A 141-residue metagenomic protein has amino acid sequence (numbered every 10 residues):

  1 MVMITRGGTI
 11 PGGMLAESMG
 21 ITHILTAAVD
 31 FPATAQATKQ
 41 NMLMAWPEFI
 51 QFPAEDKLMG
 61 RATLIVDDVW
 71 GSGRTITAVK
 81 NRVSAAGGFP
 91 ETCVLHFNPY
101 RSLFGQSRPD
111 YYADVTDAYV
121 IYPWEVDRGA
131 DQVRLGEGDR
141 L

Functional and structural regions predicted by a protein language model:
M1-T5: Short glycine-rich phosphate-binding loop at a beta-alpha junction
R6-G8, N98: Short beta->alpha connector loops
M14, A37, L103-G105: Short, well-ordered secondary-structure micro-motifs
G20-T63, R74-N81: Short, glycine/charge-rich flexible loops or terminal/linker lids adjacent to PRPP-binding catalytic cores
A27, N81-L141: PRPP-dependent phosphoribosyltransferase catalytic core
D67-V69, G73: DG-centered beta-turn motif at the end of beta-strands
